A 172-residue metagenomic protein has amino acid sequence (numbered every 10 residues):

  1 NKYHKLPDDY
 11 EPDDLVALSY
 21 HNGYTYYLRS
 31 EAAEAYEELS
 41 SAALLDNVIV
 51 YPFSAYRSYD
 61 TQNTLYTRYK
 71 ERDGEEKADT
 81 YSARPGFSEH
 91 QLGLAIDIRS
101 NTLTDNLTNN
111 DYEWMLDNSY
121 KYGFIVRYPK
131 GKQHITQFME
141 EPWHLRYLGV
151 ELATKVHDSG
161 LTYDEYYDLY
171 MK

Functional and structural regions predicted by a protein language model:
N1-A55, Y59-K172: Extracytoplasmic cell-surface/polysaccharide-interacting catalytic and binding patches
